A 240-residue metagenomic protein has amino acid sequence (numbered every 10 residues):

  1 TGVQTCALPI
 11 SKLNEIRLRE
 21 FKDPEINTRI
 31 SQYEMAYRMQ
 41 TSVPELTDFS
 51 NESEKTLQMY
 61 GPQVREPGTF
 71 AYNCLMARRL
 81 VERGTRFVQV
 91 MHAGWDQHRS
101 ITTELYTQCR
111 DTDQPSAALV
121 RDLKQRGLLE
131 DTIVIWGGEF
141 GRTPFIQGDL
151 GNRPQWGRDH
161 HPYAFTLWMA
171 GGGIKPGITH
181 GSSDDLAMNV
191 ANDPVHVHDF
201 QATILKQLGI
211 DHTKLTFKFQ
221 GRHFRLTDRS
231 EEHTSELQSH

Functional and structural regions predicted by a protein language model:
T1-S235: Ligand-binding pockets and gating/stacking loops
E236-H240: Short "domain-exit" segments at the C-terminal end of structured domains
